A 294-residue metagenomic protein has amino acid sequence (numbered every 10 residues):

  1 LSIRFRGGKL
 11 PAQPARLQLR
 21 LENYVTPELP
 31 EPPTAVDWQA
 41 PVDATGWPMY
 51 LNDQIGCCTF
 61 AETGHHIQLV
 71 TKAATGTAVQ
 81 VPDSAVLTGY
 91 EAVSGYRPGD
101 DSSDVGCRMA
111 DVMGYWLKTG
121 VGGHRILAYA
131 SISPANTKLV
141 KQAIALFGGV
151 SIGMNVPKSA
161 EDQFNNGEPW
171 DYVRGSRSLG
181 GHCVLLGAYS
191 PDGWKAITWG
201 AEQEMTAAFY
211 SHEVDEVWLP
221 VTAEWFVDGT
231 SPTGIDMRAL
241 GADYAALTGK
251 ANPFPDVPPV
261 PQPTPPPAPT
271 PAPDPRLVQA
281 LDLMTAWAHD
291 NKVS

Functional and structural regions predicted by a protein language model:
L1-P269, D274-D290: Catalytic-core signature of thiol
